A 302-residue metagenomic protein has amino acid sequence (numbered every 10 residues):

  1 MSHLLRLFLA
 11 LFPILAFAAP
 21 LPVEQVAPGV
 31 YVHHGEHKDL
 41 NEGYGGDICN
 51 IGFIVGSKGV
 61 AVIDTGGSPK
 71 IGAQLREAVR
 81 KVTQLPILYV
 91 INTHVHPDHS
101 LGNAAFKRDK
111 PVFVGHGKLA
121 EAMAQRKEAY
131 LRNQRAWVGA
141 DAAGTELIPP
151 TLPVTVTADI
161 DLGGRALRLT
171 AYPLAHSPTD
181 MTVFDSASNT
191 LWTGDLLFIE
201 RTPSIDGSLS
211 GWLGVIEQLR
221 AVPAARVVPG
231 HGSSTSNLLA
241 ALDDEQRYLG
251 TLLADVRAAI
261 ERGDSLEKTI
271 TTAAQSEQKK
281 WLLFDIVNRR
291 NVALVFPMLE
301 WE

Functional and structural regions predicted by a protein language model:
S2-A10: Sec-dependent signal peptide recognition, specifically the positively charged N-region followed immediately by
P13-A18: N-terminal signal peptide c-region/cleavage motif recognized by signal peptidases
P20-V26, E121-Y172, P178, S186-A187 (+2 more regions): Metallo-beta-lactamase
P28-A78, M181-T193: Conserved beta-strand hairpin/beta-sheet module of binuclear metal-dependent hydrolase folds, prominently
S57-A61, P69-V114, P153, V222: Active-site metal-binding motif and surrounding structural segment of the metallo-beta-lactamase
I63-T65, L88-H96, V114-G117, Y172 (+2 more regions): Active-site neighborhood of phospho(di)ester-bond hydrolases with catalytic His/Asp-centered motifs
L213-D264, T272: Divalent-metal (often Zn2+) His-rich catalytic cores of metallo-beta-lactamase-fold enzymes
E261-E302: C-terminal regulatory/interaction regions
